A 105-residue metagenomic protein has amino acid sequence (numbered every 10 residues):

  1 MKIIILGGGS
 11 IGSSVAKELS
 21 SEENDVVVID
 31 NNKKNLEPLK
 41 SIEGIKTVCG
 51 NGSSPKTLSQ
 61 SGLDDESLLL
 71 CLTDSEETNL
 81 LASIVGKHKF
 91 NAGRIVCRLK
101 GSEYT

Functional and structural regions predicted by a protein language model:
M1-T105: Cytosolic regulatory regions of ion transport systems
